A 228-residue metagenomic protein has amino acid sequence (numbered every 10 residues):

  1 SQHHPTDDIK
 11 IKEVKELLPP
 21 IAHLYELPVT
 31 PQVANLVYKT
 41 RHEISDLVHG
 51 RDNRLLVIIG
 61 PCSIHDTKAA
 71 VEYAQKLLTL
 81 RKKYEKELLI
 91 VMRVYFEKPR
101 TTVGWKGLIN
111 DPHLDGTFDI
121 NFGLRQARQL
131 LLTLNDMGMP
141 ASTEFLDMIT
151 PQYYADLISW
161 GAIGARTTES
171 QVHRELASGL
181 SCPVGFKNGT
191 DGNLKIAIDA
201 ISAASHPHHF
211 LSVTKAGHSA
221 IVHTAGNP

Functional and structural regions predicted by a protein language model:
S1-T6, E87-P228: Active-site-facing alpha/beta catalytic cores
D7-H49: N- or domain-start disorder-to-order transition segments that initiate the globular core
L17-V33, K76-K82, D199-S212: Short charge-dense sequence patches
P31-A34, I64, N121, I163: Charge-dense, low-complexity intrinsically disordered segments
V48-R51, T79-E85, L131-G138: Acidic (Asp/Glu)-rich catalytic clusters
R54-H65, V91-Y95, P228: Short glycine-rich or small-residue beta-strand-to-loop segments that form or flank ligand, phosphate, metal/Fe-S
I64-Y84, T117-Q129: Glycine-rich anion/phosphate-binding loops
